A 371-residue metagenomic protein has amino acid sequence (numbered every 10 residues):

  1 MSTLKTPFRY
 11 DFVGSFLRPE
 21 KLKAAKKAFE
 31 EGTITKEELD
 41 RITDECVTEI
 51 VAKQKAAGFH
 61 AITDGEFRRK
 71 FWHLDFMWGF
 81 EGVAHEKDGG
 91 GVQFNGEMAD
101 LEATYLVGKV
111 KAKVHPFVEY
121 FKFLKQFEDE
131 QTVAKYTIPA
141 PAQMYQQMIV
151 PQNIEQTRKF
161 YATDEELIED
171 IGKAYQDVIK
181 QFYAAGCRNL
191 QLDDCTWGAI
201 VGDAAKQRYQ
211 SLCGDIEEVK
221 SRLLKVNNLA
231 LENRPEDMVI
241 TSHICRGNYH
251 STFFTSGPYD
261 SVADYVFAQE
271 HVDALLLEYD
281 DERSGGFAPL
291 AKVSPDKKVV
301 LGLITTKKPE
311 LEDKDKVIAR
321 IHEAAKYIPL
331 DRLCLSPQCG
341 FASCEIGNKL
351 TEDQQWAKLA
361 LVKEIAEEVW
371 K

Functional and structural regions predicted by a protein language model:
M1-K371: Domain-level signal for soluble alpha/beta catalytic cores
